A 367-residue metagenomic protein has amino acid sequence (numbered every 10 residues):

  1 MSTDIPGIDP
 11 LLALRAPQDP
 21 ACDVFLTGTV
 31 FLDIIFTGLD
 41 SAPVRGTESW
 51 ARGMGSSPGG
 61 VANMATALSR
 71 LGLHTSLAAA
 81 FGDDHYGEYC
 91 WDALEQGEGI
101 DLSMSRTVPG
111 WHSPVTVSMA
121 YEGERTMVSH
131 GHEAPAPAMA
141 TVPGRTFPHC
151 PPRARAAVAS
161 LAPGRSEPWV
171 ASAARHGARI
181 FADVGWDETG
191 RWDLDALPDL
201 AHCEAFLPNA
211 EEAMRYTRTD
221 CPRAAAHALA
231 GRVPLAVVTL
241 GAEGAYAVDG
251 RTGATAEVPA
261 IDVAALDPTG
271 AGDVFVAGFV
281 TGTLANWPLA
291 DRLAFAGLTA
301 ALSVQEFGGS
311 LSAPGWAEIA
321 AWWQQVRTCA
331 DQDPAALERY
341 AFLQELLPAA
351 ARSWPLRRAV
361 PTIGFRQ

Functional and structural regions predicted by a protein language model:
M1-A80, E88-Y89, E338-Q367: Glycine-rich phosphate/adenosyl-contacting loop at the front of the ribokinase-like
S2-V24, P222-Q367: Conserved phosphate-binding/catalytic region of the ribokinase-like
L12, A174-R179, G185-E257: Conserved phosphate/ATP/ADP-binding segment of small-molecule kinases
T66, V115-M119, T126, G244-V248: Short beta-strand scaffold segments in enzyme catalytic cores
H85-E98, S118: Active-site-proximal loop->helix
A93-G110: A glycine-rich helix N-cap at a beta->alpha junction
T107, T116-S160: Conserved phosphate-binding/catalytic loop of the ribokinase/pfkB sugar-kinase fold
A157-G164, G185: Catalytic beta/alpha-barrel core
